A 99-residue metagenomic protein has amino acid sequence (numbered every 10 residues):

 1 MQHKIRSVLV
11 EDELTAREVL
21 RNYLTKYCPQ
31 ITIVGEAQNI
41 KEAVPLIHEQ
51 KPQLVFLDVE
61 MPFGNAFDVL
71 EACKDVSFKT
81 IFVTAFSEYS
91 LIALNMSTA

Functional and structural regions predicted by a protein language model:
M1-R6: Non-catalytic signal-transmission and effector/linker regions of two-component phosphorelay proteins
S7-V8, L54: Hydrophobic "anchor" residues on beta-strands that sit immediately upstream of conserved functional sites
E11: Conserved acidic carboxylate
L14-G35: Two-component/phosphorelay signaling modules centered on CheY-like receiver
T32-Q38, K51, D58: A general secondary-structure boundary signal
N39-A43: Short alpha-helical segment
P45, E49-A99: CheY-like receiver
